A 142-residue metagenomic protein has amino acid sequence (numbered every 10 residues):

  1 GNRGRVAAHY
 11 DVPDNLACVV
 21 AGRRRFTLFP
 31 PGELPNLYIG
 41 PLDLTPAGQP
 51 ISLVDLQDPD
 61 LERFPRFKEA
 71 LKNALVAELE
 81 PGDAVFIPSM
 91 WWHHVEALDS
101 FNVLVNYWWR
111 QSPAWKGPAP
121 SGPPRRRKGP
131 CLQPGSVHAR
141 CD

Functional and structural regions predicted by a protein language model:
R3, V19-F86, W91, S112: Double-stranded beta-helix
R5-N15, K72: A short beta-loop-beta micro-motif enriched in histidine and acidic residues
H9-V12, V19, F29, A97-D99: Short glycine/proline-enriched turns and hinge-like loops at secondary-structure junctions
A47, D99-W115: A short hydrophobic beta-strand segment most commonly corresponding to one strand of the jelly-roll/cupin
E80, W92-L104: Ligand-binding loop in jelly-roll beta-barrel domains
Q111-K128: Short peripheral tails and domain-boundary helices/loops at the edges of structured domains
G129-P130, S136-D142: Long, low-complexity C-terminal extensions of enzymes
